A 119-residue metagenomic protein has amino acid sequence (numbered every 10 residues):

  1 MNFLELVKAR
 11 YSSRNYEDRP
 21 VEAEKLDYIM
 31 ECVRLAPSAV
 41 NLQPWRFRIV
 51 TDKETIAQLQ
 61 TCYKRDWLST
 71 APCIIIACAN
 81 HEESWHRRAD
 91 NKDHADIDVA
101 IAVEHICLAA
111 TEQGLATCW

Functional and structural regions predicted by a protein language model:
M1-W119: Acidic, surface-exposed loops and disordered segments
